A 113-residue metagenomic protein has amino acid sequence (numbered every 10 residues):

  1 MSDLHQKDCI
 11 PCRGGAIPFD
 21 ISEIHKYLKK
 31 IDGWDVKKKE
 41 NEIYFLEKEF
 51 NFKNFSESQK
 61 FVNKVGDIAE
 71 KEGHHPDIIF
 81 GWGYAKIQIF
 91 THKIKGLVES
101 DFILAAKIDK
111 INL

Functional and structural regions predicted by a protein language model:
M1-S56, N63-L113: Long, contiguous binding/interaction regions
